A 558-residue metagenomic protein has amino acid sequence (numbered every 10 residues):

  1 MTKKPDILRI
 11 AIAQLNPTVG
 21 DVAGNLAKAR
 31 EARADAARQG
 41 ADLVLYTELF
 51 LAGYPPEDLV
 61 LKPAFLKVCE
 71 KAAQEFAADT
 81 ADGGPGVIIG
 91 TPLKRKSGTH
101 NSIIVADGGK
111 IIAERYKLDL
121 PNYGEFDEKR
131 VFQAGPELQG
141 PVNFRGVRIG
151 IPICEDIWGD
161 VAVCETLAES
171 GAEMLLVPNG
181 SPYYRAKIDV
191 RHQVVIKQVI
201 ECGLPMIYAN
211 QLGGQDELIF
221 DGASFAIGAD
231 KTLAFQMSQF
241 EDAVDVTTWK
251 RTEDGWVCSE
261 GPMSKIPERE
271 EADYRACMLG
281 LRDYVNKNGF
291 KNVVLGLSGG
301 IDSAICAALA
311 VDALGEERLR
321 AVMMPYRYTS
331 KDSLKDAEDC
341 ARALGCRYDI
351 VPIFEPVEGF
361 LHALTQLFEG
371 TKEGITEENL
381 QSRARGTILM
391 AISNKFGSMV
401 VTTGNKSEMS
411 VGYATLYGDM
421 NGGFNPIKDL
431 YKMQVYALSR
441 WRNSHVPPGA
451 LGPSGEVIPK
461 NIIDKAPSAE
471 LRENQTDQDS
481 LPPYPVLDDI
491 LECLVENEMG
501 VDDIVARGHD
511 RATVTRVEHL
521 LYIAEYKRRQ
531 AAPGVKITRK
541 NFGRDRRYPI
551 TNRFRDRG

Functional and structural regions predicted by a protein language model:
M1-G296, A307-E316, M323, Y348: Enzyme catalytic cores with a strong preference for nitrogen-chemistry domains
R145, G203, A229, W256-S298 (+1 more regions): ATP/NTP-dependent adenylation/nucleotidyl-transfer catalytic domains that generate, transfer, or process NMP-activated
